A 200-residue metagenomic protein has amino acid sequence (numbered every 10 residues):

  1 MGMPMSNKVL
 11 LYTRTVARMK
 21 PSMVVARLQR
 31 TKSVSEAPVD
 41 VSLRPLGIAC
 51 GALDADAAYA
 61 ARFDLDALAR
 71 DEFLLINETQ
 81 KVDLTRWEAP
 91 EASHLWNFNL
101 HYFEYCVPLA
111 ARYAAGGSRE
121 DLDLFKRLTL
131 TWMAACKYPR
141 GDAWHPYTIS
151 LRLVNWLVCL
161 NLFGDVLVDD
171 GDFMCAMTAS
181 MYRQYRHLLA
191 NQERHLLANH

Functional and structural regions predicted by a protein language model:
M1-M5, M19, M23, M133 (+2 more regions): Detector for methionine-enriched segments
G2-D83: Extreme N-terminal leader/anchor segments
L84, E88: Active-site substrate-recognition loop segments, prototypically the cytochrome P450 B′-helix/B-C loop
H94-H200: Aromatic-lined, polymer-binding surfaces characteristic of secreted/periplasmic polysaccharide-degrading enzymes
